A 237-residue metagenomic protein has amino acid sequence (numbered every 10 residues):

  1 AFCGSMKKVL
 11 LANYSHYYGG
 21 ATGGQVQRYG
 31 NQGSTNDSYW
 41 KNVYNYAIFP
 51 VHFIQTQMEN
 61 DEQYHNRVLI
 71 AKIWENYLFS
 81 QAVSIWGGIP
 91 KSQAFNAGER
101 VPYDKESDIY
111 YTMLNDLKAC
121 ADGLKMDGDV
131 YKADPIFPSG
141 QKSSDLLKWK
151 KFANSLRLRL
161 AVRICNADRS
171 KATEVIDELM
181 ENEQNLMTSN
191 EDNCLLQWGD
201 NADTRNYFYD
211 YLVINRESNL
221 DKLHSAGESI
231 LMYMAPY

Functional and structural regions predicted by a protein language model:
A1-G24, T56: Extreme N-terminal leader/anchor segments
Y18-W74, L78-Y237: Structured, solvent-exposed acidic/aromatic patches
